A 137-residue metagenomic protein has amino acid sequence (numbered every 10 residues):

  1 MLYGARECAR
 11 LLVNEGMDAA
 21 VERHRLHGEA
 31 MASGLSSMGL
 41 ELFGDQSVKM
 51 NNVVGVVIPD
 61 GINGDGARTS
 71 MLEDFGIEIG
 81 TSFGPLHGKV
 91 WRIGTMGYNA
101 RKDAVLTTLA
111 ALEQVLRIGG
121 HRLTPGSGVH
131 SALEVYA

Functional and structural regions predicted by a protein language model:
M1-E29: Structural signature of PLP-dependent enzymes
L12, V53-G55, R92-G97: Short glycine-rich or small-residue beta-strand-to-loop segments that form or flank ligand, phosphate, metal/Fe-S
G16-R23, G39-Q46, S82-G84, G119-H130: Flexible, glycine/charged-enriched surface loops at secondary-structure junctions
G28-A30, L35-M38, S47-N51: Short gly/pro-enriched beta-turn/loop segments at secondary-structure junctions
E41-D74: Conserved PLP-binding catalytic core of the aspartate aminotransferase-like
L72-I79, E113-L116: A common structural junction motif
P85, K89-A137: PLP-dependent enzyme catalytic core of the Aspartate aminotransferase-like
